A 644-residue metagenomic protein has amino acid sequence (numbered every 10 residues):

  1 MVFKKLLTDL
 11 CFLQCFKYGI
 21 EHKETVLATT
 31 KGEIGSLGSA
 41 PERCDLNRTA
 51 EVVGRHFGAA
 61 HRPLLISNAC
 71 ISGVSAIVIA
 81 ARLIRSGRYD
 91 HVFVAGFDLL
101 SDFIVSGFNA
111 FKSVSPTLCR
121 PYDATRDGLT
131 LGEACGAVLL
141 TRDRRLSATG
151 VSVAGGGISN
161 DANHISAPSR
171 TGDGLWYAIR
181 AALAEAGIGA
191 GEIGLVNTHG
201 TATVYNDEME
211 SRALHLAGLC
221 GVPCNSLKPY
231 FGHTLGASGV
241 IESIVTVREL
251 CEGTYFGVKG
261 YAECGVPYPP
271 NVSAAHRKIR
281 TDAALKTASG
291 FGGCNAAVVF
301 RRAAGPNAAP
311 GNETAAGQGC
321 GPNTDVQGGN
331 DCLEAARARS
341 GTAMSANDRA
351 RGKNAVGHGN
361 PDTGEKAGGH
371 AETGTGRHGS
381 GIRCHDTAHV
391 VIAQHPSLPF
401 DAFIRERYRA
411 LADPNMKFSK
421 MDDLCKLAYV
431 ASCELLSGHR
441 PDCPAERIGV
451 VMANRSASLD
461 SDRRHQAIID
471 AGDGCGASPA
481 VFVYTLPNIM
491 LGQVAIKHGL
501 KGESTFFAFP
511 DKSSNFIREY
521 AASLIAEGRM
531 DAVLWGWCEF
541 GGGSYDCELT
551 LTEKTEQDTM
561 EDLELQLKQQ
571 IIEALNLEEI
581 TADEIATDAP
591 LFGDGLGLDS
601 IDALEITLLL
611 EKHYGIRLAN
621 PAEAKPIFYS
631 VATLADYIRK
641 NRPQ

Functional and structural regions predicted by a protein language model:
M1-H61, S101, A110-T130, G136-V138 (+4 more regions): Conserved "HGTGT" condensation-loop signature of ketosynthase/thiolase-family condensing enzymes that catalyze
G73: Short conserved active-site loop signatures built around small residues
A217, Q566, Q570-A574, L609 (+1 more regions): Generic non-transmembrane alpha-helical segments
M560-D583, D636-Q644: Thiotemplate assembly-line natural product biosynthesis machinery
I585-I601, A622-S630: Glycine-rich loop motifs involved in handling phospho/adenylate chemistry
D602-I627: Phosphopantetheinylated carrier protein domains
